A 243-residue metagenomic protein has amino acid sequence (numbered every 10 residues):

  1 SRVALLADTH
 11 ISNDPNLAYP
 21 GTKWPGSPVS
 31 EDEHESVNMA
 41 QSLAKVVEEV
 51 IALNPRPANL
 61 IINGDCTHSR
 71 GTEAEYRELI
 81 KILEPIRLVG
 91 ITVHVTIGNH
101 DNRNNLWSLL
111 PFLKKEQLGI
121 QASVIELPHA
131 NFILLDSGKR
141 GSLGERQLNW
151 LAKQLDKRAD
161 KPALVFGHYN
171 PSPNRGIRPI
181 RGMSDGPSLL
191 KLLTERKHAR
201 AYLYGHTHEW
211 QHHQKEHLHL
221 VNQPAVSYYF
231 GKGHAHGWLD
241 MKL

Functional and structural regions predicted by a protein language model:
S1-A74: N-terminal active-site segment of His-dependent metallophosphoesterases
V3, N59, A130-F132, P162-L164 (+1 more regions): Structural motif
D8, G64-D65, G98, H168 (+1 more regions): Active-site glycine-centered loops adjacent to acidic/histidine catalytic or metal-binding residues that shape
D14, S69, R103-N104, P173-G176: A short acidic, helix-capping loop that chelates divalent metal ions and anchors anionic groups
W24-E33, T72-P162, G182-H198, H213-Y228 (+1 more regions): Extended active-site neighborhood of metal-dependent phosphoesterases/phosphodiesterases
R140-G141, Y169-P173, E209-W210: Short, catalytically relevant binding-site loops at active-site mouths
R158-R175: Short acidic, glycine-rich surface-loop motifs adjacent to enzyme active sites
A199-G205: Metal-dependent active-site segment of extracytoplasmic phospho-/sulfohydrolases and closely related
